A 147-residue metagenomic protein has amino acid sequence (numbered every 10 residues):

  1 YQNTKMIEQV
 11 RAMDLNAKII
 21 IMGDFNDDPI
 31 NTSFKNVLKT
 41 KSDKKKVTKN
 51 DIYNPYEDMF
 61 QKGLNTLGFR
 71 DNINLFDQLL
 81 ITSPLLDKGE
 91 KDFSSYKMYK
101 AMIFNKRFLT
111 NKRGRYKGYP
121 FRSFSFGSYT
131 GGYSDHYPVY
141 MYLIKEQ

Functional and structural regions predicted by a protein language model:
Y1-I7: Long, well-ordered alpha-helical scaffolding segments within enzyme catalytic domains, especially pronounced
I7-I20, N26-Q147: Metal-dependent phosphoester-hydrolase catalytic domains
